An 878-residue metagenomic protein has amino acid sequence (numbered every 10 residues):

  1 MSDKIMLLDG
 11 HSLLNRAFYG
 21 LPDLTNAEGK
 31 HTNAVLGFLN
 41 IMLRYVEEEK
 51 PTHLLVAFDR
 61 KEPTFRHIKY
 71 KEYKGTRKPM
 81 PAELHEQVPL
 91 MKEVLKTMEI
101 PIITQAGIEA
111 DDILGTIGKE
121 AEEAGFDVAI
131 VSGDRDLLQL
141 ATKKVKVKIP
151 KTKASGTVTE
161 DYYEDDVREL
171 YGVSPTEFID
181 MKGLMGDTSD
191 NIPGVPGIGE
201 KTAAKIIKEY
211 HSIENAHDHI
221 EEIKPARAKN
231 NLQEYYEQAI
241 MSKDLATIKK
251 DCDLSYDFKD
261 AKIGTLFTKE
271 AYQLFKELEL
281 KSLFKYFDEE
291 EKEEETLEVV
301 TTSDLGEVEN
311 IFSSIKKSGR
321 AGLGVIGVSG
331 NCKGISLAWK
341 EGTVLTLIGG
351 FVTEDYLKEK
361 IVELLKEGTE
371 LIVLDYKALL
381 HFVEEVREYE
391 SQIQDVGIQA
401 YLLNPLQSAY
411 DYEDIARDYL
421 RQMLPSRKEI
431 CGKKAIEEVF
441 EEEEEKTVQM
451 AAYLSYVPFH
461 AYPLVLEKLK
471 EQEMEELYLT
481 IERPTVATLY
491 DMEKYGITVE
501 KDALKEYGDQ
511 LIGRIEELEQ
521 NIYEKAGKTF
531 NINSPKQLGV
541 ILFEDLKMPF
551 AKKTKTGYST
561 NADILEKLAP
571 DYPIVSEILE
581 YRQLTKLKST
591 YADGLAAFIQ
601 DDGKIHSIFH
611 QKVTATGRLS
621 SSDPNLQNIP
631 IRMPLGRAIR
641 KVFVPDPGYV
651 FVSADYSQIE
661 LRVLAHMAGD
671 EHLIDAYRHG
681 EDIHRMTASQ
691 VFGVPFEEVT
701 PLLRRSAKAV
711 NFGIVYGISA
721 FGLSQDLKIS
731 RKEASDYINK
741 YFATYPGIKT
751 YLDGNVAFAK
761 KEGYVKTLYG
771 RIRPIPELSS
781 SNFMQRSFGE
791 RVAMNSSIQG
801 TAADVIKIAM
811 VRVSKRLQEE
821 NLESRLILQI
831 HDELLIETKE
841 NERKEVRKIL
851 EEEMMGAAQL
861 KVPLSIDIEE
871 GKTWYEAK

Functional and structural regions predicted by a protein language model:
S2, P22-N26, G75-D251: Extended two-metal-dependent nuclease catalytic cores across DNA- and RNA-processing enzymes
I5-M6, G10, R16-L55, K71-E72 (+4 more regions): Conserved RNase H-like, two-metal-ion catalytic cores of nucleic-acid enzymes
A154-K182, V299, S336-K470, I481 (+1 more regions): Active-site-proximal helix-loop-helix substrate-binding element of RNase H-like nuclease domains
N231, Y235-F351, L371-Y376, K434-I631 (+7 more regions): Conserved "right-hand" nucleotidyltransferase catalytic core of DNA-directed polymerases
S336-E341, L403-K434, M450-V457, Q611-P695: Function-dense linear segments that define catalytic or interfacial modules in macromolecule-processing proteins
E438, K494, H606-S607, Q611-T614 (+4 more regions): Conserved catalytic core of nucleic-acid polymerases
L469-I481, T485, V805, A809-I830 (+1 more regions): Active-site palm subdomain of RNA-directed nucleic acid polymerases
G513-Q520, E524-S576, A743-R791, N795 (+2 more regions): C-terminal polymerase-core module
